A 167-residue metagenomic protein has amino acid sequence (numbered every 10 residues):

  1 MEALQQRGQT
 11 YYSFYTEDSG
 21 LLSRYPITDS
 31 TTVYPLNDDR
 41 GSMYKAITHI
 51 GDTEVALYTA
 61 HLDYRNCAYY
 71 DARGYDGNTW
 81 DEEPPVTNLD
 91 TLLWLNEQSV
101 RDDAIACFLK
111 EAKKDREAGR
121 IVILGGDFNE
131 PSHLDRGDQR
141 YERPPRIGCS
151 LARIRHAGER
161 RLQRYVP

Functional and structural regions predicted by a protein language model:
M1-G77: Structured beta-strand-rich core segments of catalytic domains in phosphoester-bond hydrolases
G77-P167: Metal-dependent phosphoesterases centered on the DNase I-like endonuclease/exonuclease/phosphatase
